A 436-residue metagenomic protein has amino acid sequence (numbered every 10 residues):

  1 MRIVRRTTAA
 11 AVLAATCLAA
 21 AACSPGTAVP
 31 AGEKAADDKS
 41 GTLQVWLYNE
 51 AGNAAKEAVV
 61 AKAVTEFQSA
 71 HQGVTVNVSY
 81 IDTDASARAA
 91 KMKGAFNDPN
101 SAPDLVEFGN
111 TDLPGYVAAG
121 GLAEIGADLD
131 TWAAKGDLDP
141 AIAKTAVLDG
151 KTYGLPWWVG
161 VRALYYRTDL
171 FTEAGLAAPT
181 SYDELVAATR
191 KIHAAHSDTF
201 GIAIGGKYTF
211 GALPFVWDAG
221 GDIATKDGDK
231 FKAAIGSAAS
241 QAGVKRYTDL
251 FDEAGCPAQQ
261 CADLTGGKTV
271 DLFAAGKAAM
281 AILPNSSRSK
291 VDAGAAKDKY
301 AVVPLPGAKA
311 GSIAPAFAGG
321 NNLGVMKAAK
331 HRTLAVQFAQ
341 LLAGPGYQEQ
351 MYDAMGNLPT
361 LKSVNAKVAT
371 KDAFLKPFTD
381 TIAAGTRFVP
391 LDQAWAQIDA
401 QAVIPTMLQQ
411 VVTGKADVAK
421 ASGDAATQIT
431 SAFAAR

Functional and structural regions predicted by a protein language model:
R2-P114, T333, K420, Q428-R436: Conserved N-terminal structural module of periplasmic/extracytoplasmic solute-binding proteins
A102-D104, A134-D169, F200-A203, S312-P315 (+1 more regions): A structural signal for short loop-to-beta-strand junctions that line the ligand-binding cleft of periplasmic/secreted
N110-V161, P214-F215, A301-V303, T370-A373 (+1 more regions): Hinge/lid segment of periplasmic solute-binding proteins
A141-A143, V303-P304, Y352-A400, Q410: Long, aromatic- and glycine/proline-rich binding clefts that accommodate carbohydrate-like moieties
L148-W157, R162, E184-A239, T269 (+1 more regions): Extracytoplasmic/periplasmic solute-binding protein
T172, A384-R436: Conserved C-terminal helix/tail region of periplasmic/extracytoplasmic solute-binding proteins
T189-R190, K232-C261, L305: Glycine-centered hinge/linker elements that transmit conformational signals in sensory and ligand-binding systems
D249-G255, D292-N357, A435: Extracytoplasmic/periplasmic substrate-recognition and gating elements
